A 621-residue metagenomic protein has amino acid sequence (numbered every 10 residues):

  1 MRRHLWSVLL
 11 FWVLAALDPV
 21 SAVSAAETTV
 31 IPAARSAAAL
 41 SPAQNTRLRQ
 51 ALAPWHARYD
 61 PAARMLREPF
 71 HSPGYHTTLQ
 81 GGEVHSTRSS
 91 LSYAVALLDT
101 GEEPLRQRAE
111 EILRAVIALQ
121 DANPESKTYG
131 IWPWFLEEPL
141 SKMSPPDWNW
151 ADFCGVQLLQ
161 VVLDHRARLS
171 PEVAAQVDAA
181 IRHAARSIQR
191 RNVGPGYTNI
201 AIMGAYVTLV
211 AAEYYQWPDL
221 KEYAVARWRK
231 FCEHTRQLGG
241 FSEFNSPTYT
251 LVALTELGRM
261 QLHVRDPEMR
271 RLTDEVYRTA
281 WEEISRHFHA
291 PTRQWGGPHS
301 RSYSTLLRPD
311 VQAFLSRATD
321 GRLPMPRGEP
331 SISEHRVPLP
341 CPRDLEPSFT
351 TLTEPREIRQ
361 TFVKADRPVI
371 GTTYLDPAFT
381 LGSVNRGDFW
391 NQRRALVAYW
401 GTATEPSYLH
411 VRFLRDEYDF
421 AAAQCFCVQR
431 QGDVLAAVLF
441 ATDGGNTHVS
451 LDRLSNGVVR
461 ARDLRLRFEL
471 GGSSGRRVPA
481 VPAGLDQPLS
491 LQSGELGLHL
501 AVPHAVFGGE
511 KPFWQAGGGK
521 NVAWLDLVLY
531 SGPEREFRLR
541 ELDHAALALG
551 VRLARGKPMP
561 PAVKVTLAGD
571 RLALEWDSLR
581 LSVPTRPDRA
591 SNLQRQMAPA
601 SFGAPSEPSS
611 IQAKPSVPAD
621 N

Functional and structural regions predicted by a protein language model:
M1-H4: Positively charged n-region of N-terminal signal peptides that target proteins for export
S7-P19: Bacterial N-terminal signal peptides
A22-A26: Boundary at the C-terminal end of the N-terminal hydrophobic targeting segment
E27-R88, D99-P133: Low-complexity, Ser/Thr/Pro/Gly-enriched N-terminal "stalk/linker" regions
G82-V264: Aromatic-lined, polymer-binding surfaces characteristic of secreted/periplasmic polysaccharide-degrading enzymes
V264-S383: Carbohydrate-active enzyme catalytic cores, enriched for enzymes that act on polyanionic acidic polysaccharides
T350-V434: Non-catalytic interaction/regulatory modules that flank or connect domains
V428-N621: Extended repeat-based interaction scaffolds and adjacent low-complexity, acidic/S/T/P-biased segments that form broad
